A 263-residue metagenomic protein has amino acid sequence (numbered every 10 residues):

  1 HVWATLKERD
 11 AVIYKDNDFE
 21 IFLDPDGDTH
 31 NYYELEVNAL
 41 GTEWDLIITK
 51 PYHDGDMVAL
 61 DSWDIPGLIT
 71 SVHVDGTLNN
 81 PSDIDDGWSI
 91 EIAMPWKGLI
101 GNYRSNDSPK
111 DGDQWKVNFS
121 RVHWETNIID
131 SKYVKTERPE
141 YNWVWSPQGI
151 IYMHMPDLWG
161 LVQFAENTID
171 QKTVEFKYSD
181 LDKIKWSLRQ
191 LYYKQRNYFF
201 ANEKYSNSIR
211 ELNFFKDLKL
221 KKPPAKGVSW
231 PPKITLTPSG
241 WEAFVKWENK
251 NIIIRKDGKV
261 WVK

Functional and structural regions predicted by a protein language model:
H1-Y192, R196, K226, L236: Structural preference for beta-rich elements and adjacent junctions enriched in aromatics
E20, S89, E242-F244, I253: General beta-strand recognition
E34, K233, N251: Short, surface-exposed charged micro-motifs
A93-W96, F244-N251: Secondary-structure transition/turn motif
S179, Q190-P224: Short, glycine/small-hydrophobic-rich surface segments
A201, W230, E248-I253: Terminal low-complexity interaction tails
L220-K246: Surface-exposed, charged secondary-structure patches
N249-K263: A short, surface-exposed beta-strand/turn
